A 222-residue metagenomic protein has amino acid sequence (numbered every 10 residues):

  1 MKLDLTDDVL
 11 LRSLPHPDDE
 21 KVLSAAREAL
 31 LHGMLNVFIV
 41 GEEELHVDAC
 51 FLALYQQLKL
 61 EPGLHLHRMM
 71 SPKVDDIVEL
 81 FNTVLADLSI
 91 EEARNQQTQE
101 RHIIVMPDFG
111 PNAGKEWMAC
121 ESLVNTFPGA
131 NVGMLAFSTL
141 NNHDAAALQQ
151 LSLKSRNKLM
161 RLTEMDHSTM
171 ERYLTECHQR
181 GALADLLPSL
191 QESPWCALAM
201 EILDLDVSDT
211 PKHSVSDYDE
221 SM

Functional and structural regions predicted by a protein language model:
M1-Q97, E176: Extended, compositionally biased accessory segments flanking or bridging domains
M34-V40, R101-I103, G133-L135: Residue-level preference for the first positions of well-ordered beta-strands
G41-E43, A136-N142, T163-D166: A short beta-strand-to-loop transition that corresponds to the Sensor-1 phosphate-sensing loop of AAA+ P-loop ATPases
V47-D48, D75-V78, N112-K115, N142-L148 (+1 more regions): Switch/connector loops and helix/strand junctions flanking conserved nucleotide-binding motifs in nucleotide-processing
E91-E116, C120: Conserved P-loop NTPase "ATPase switch" module shared by AAA+ and STAND
N112, F127-S152: Sensor-1/coupling segment of RecA-like P-loop NTPase cores
L148-L186: A short helix-turn-beta junction within AAA+ P-loop NTPase domains corresponding to the substrate/partner-engaging
K212-M222: C-terminal single-pass membrane-anchor helix
